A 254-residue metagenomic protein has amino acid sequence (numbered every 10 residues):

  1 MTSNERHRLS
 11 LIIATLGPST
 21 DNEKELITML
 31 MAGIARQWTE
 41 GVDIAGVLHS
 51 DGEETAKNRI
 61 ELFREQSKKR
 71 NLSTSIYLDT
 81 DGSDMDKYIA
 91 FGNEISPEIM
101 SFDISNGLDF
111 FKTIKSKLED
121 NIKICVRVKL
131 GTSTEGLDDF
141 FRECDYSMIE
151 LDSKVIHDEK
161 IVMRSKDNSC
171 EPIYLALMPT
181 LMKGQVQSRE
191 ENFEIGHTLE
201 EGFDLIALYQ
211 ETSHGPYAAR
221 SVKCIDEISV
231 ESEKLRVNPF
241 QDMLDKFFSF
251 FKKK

Functional and structural regions predicted by a protein language model:
M1-K254: Non-catalytic helical/linker scaffolds that mediate oligomerization, partner binding, and domain coupling around large
